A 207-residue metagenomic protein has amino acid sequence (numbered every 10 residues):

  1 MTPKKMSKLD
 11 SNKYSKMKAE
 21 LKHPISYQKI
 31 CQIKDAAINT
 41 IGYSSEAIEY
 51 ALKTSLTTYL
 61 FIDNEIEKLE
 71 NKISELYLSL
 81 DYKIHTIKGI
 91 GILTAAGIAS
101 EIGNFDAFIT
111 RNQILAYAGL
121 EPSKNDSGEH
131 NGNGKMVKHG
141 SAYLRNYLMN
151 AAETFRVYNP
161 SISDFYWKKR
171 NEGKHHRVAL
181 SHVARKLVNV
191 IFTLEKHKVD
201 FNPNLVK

Functional and structural regions predicted by a protein language model:
M1-K207: A detector of single, family-specific signature residues that are central to catalytic or substrate-handling motifs
